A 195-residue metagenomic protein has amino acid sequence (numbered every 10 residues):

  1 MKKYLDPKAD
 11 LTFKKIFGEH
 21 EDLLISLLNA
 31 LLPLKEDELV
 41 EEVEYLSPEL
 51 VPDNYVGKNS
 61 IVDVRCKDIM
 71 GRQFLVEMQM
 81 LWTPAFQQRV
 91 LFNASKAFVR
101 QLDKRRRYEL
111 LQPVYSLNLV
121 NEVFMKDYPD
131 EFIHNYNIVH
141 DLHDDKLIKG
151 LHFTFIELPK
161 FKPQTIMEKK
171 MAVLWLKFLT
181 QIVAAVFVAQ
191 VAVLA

Functional and structural regions predicted by a protein language model:
M1-A195: Elongated, amphipathic alpha-helical interaction scaffolds
